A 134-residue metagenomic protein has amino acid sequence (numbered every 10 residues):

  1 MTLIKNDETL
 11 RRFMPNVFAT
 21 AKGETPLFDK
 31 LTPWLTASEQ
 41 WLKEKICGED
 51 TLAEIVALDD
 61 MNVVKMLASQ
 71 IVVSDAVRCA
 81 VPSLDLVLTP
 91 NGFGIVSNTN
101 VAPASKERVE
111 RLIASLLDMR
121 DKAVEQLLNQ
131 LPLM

Functional and structural regions predicted by a protein language model:
M1-L67, S83-M134: Conserved short "hinge" loops at termini or chain/domain junctions
A68, V72-V73: Interaction/scaffold regions that mediate signaling and macromolecular assembly across diverse proteins
